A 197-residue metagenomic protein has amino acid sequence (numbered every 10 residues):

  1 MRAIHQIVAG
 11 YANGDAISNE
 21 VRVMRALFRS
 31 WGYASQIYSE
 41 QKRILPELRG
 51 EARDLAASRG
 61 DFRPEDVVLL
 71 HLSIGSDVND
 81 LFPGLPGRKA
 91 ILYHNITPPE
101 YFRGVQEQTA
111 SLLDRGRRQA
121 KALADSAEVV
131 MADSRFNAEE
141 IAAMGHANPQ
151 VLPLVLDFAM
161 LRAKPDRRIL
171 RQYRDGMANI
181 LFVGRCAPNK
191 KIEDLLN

Functional and structural regions predicted by a protein language model:
M1-N13: Nucleotide-activated donor-dependent transferases that construct or modify glycoconjugates
I7-V8, D133, V155, F182-G184: Short hydrophobic "strand-cap" motifs at the C-terminus of beta-strands
A16, P188-N197: Active-site helix-initiating loop/hinge in glycosyltransferases
I17-F28: Short amphipathic alpha-helix
E20-V21, I180, D194-L196: A structural motif in glycosyltransferase catalytic domains
L45-S126: Extended catalytic core of nucleotide-activated donor transferases of GT-like folds
A110, K121-R167, R174: Donor nucleotide-sugar binding/catalytic pocket of nucleotide-sugar-dependent glycosyltransferases
M131, R171-K190: Conserved donor-binding/catalytic core segment of Leloir-type glycosyltransferases
